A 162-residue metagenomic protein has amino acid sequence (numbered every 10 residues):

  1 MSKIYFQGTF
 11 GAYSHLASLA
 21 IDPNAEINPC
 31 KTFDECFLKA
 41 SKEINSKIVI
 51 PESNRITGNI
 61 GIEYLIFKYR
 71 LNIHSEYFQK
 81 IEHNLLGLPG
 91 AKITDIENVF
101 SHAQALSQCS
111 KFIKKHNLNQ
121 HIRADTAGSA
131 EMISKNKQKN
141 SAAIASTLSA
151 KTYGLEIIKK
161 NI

Functional and structural regions predicted by a protein language model:
M1-I162: Domain-level signature for soluble enzymes in the chorismate/prephenate branch of the shikimate pathway
